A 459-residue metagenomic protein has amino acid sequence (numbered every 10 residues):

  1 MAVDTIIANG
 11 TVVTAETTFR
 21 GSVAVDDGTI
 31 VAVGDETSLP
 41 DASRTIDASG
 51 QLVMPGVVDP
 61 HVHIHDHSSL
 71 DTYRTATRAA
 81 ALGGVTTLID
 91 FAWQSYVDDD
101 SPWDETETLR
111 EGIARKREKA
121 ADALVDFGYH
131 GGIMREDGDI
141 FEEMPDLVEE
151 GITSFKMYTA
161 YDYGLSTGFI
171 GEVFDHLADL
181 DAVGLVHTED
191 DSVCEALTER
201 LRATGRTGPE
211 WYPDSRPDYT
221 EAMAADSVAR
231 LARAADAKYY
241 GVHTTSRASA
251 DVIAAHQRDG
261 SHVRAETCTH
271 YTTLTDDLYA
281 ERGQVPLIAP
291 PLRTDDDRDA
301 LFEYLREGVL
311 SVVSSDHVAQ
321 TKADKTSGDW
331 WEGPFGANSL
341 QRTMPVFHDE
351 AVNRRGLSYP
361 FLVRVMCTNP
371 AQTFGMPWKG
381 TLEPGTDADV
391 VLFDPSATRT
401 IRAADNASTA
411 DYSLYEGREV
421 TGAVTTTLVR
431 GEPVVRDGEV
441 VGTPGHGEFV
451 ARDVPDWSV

Functional and structural regions predicted by a protein language model:
A2-P55, V450-P455: Histidine-rich, glycine-flanked metal-binding segment
G10, D329, D387-V450: C-terminal cap of metal-dependent C-N hydrolases
G10, V23, G28, G50 (+15 more regions): Divalent metal-coordination and catalytic microenvironments
A48-K119: Metal-associated gating/positioning segment near the N- to mid-region
S101, P286-L287, G328-P334, A351 (+1 more regions): Short beta-alpha connecting loops at secondary-structure transitions that line or flank enzyme active sites
E118-G132: A glycine-rich helix N-cap at a beta->alpha junction
D139-M157, Y163-V313: Histidine/acidic residue-rich metal-binding segments in metalloenzymes
E210-D236, L310-V312, V318-P395: His/Asp/Glu-enriched, well-ordered alpha-helical/loop segment that forms or immediately abuts the divalent-metal
